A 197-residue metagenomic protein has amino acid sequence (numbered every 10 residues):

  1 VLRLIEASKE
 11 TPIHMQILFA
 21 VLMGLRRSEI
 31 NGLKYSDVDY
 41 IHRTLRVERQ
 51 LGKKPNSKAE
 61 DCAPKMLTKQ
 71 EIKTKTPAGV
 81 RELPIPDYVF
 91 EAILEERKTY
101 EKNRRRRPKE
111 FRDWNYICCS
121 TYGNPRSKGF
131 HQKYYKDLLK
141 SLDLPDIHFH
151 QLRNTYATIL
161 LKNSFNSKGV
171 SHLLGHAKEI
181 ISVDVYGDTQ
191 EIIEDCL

Functional and structural regions predicted by a protein language model:
V1-L33, Y40-I41, G52, A78-V80 (+2 more regions): Basic, Lys/Arg- and aromatic-enriched nucleic-acid-binding interface segment
L4, V47, I117-C118, Y135 (+1 more regions): Bulky hydrophobic/aromatic "packing anchor" residues in well-ordered structure
P12-M15, S127, H131, F149 (+2 more regions): Hydrophobic (often cysteine-bearing) scaffold residues that line and stabilize catalytic clefts of nucleotide/cofactor
L18, L22-E29, F130, Y134-L142 (+2 more regions): C-terminal catalytic core of tyrosine-transesterase DNA break-rejoin enzymes
L33-K98, K102: Conserved tyrosine-mediated DNA breakage-rejoining catalytic core shared by Y-recombinases
L51, L174-L197: Catalytic-site neighborhood detector that most strongly recognizes the C-terminal catalytic loop/helix of tyrosine
Q70-V80, C119-K128, D143-Q151, D188-I192: Short, contiguous acidic/charged loop-to-helix segments that flank catalytic cores in large enzymes
L83-L144: Active-site/catalytic core of tyrosine-dependent DNA strand-transfer enzymes
